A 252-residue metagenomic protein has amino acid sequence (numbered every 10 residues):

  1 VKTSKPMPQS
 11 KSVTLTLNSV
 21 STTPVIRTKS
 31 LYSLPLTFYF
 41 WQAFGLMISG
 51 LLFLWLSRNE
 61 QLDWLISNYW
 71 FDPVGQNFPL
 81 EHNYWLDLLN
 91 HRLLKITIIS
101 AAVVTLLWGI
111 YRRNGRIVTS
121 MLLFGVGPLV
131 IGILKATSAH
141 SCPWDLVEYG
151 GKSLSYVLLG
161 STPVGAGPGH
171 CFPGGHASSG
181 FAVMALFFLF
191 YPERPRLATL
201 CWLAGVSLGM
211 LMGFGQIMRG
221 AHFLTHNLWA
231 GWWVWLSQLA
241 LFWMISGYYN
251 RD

Functional and structural regions predicted by a protein language model:
K2, K11, L17-A102, A136-P143 (+3 more regions): N-terminal transmembrane-helix/juxtamembrane module of multi-pass inner/ER membrane proteins
S30-A43, W108-T119, E193-W202: Membrane-interface helix-loop-helix junctions at transmembrane boundaries of multi-pass membrane enzymes, predominantly
F40-Q42, L46, L158-D252: Membrane-embedded catalytic cores of phosphoryl/pyrophosphoryl-handling enzymes
M47-I48, T97, M121-I133, T137 (+3 more regions): Hydrophobic, lipid-facing residues on alpha-helical transmembrane segments of integral membrane proteins
L51-W55, V126-I133, S207-I217: Aromatic-anchored segments of alpha-helical transmembrane domains
L52, L56, D63, L106 (+4 more regions): Alpha-helical membrane-inserting segments
N90-T105, H176-F187: Hydrophobic alpha-helical transmembrane segments
R113-P195: Membrane-interface loops
